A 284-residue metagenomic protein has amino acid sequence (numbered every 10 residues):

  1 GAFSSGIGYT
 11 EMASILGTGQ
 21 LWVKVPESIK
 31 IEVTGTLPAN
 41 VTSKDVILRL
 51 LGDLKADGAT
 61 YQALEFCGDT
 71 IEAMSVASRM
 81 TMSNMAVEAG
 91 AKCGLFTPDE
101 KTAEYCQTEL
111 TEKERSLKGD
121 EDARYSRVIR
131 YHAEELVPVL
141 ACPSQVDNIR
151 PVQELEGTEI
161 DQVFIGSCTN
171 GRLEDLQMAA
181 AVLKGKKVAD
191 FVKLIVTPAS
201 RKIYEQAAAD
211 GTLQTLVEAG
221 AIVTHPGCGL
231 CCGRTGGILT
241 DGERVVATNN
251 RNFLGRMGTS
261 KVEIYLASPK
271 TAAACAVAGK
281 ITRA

Functional and structural regions predicted by a protein language model:
G1-A284: Fe-S-dependent hydro-lyases/dehydratases of central metabolism
